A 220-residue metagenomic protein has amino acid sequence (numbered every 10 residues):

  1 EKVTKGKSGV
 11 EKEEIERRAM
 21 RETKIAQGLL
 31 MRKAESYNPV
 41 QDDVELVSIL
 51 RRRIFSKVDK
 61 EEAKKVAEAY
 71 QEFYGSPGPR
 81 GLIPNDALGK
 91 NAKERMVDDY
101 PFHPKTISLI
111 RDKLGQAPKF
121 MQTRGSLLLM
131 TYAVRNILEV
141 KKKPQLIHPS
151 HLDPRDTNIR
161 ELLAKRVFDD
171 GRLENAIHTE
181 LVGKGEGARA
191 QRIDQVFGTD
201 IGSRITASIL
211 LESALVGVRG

Functional and structural regions predicted by a protein language model:
E1-K90: The catalytic "switch" region of P-loop NTPases
K60-G202, L215-G220: C-terminal helical "lid" subdomain and adjoining coupling/linker elements of P-loop NTPases
I205-I209: Short alpha-helical "packing" element that flanks the helix-turn-helix/winged-helix DNA-binding module
